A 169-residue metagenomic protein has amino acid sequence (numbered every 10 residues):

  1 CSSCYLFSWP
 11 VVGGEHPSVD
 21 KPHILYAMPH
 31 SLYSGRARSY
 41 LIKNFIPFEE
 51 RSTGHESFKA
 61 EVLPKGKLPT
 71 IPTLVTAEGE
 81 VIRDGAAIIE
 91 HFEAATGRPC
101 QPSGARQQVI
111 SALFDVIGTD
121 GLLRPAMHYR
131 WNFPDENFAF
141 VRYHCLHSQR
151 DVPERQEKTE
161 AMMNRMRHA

Functional and structural regions predicted by a protein language model:
C1-C4: Cysteine-centered motifs
H16-Q156: GST-like domain detector, emphasizing the conserved glutathione-binding G-site in the N-terminal thioredoxin-like
K158-A169: A conserved mid-domain beta-alpha-beta active-site/ligand-binding segment of alpha/beta enzyme cores
